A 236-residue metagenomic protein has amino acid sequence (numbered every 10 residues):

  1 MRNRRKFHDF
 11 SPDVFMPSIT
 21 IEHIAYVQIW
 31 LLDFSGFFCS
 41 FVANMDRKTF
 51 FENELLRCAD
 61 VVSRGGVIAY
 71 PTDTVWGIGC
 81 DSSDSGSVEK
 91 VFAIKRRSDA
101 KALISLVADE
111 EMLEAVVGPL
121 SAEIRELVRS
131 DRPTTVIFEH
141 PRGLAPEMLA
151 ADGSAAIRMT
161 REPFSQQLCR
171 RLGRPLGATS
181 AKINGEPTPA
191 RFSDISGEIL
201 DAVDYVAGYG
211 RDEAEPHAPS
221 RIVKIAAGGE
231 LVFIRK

Functional and structural regions predicted by a protein language model:
R2-R5, R47: Basic polycationic patches enriched in arginine
D9, V14, I24-V27: Short hydrophobic alpha-helical segments enriched in small aliphatic residues
A43-K236: Active-site-adjacent structural elements in enzyme catalytic cores
